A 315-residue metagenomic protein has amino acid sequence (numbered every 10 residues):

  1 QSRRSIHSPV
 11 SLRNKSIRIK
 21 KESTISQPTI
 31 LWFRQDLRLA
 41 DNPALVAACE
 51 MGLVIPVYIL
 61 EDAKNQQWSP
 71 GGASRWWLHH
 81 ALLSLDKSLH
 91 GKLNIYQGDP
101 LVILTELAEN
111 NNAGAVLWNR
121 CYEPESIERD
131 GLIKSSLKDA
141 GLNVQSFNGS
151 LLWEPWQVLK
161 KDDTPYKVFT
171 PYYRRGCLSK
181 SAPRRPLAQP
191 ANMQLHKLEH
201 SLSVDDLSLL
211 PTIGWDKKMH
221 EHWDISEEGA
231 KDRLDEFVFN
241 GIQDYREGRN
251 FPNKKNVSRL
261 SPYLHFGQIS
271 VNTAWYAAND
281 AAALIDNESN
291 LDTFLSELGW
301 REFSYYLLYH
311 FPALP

Functional and structural regions predicted by a protein language model:
Q1, P28, G72-A73, G149 (+3 more regions): Acidic, low-complexity intrinsically disordered regions
S2-P9: Extreme N-terminal basic, low-complexity initiation segments that serve as generic localization/processing leaders
S5, L142, T164-P315: Glycine/tryptophan-enriched, flexible segments
V10-S11, A274: Residue-level recognition of conserved structural "scaffold" positions that shape functional pockets and channels
R13, I17-P183: Trp/Phe/Arg-rich N-terminal binding region typifying the photolyase-homology
